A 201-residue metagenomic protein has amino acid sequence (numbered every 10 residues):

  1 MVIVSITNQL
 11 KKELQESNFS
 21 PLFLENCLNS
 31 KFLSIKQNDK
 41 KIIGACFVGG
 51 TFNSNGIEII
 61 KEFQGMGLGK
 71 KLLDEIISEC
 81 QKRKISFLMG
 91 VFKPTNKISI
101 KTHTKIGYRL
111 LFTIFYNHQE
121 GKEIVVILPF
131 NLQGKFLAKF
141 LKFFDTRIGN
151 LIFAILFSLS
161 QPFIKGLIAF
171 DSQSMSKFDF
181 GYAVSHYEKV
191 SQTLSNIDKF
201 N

Functional and structural regions predicted by a protein language model:
M1-N26, K139-F143, N150, A154 (+2 more regions): Short amphipathic alpha-helix that is part of the acyltransferase structural core
S30-G44, N201: Conserved beta-hairpin
S30-K31, G121-I127: Short hydrophobic/aromatic beta-strand or adjacent loop that forms the aromatic wall/cage of a ligand/substrate-binding
G49-K61, V91: Conserved acetyl-CoA binding element of GNAT-fold acetyltransferases
I59, G65-S78, K105: Conserved acetyl-CoA-binding loop-helix of GNAT-fold acetyltransferases
C80-P94: Conserved GNAT acetyl-CoA-binding A-motif
G90-I100, H118: Conserved beta-strand-loop-alpha-helix junction that forms the acyl-donor binding cleft
T104-I114: Conserved acetyl-CoA-binding loop of GNAT-fold acetyltransferases
